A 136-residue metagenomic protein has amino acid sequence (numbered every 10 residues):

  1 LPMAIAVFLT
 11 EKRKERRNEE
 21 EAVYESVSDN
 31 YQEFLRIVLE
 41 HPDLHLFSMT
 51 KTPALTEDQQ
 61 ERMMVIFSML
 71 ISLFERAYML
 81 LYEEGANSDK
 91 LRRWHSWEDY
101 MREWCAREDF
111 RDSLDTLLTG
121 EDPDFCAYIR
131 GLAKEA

Functional and structural regions predicted by a protein language model:
L1-N18: Membrane-embedded hydrophobic alpha-helical segments
R16-A136: Amphipathic alpha-helical "stem/stalk" segments
